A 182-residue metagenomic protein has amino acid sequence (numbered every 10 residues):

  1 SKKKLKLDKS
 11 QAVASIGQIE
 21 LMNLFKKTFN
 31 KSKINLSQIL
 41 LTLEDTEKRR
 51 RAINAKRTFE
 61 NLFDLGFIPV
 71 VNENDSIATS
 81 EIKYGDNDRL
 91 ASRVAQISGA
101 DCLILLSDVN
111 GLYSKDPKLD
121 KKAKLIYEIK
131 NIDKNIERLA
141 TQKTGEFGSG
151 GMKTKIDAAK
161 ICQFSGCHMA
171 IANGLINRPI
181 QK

Functional and structural regions predicted by a protein language model:
S1-F164, H168, G174-I176: Nucleotide/pyrophosphate-binding catalytic subdomain
R178-K182: Active-site loop ensemble at the mouth of alpha/beta enzyme cores that anchors a bound cofactor
